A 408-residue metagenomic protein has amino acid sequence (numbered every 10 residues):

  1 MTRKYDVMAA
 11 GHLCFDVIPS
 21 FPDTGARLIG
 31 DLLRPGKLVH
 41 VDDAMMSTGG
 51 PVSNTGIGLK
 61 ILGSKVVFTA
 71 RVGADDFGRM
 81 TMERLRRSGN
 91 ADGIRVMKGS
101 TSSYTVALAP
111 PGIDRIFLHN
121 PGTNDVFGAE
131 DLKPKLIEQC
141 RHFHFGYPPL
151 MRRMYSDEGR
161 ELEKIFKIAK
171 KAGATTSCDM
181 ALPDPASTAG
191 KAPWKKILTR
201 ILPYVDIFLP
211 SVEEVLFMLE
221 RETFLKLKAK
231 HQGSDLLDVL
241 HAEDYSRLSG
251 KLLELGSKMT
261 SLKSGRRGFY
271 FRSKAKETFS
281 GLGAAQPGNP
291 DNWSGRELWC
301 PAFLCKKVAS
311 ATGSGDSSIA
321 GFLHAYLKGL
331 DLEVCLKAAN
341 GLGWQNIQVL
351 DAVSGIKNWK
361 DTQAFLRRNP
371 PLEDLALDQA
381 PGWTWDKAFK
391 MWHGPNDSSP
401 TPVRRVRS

Functional and structural regions predicted by a protein language model:
M1-T69, A74-R87, G112, P290-N292 (+3 more regions): Glycine-rich phosphate/adenosyl-contacting loop at the front of the ribokinase-like
T2, P134-C140, T199-L202: A short, aliphatic-rich alpha-helical micro-motif
L13, P148, S317: Active-site metal-binding loops of divalent metal-dependent hydrolases
I61, K251, L255-K258, Q286-G288 (+3 more regions): Conserved post-catalytic alpha-helical subdomain immediately downstream of the catalytic base and nucleotide-binding
V66, D92, T176-S177: Hydrophobic beta-strand scaffold residues
R84-S100: A glycine-rich helix N-cap at a beta->alpha junction
V96-M97, A107-R153: Conserved phosphate-binding/catalytic loop of the ribokinase/pfkB sugar-kinase fold
E163, K171-T175, A181-E297: Conserved phosphate/ATP/ADP-binding segment of small-molecule kinases
